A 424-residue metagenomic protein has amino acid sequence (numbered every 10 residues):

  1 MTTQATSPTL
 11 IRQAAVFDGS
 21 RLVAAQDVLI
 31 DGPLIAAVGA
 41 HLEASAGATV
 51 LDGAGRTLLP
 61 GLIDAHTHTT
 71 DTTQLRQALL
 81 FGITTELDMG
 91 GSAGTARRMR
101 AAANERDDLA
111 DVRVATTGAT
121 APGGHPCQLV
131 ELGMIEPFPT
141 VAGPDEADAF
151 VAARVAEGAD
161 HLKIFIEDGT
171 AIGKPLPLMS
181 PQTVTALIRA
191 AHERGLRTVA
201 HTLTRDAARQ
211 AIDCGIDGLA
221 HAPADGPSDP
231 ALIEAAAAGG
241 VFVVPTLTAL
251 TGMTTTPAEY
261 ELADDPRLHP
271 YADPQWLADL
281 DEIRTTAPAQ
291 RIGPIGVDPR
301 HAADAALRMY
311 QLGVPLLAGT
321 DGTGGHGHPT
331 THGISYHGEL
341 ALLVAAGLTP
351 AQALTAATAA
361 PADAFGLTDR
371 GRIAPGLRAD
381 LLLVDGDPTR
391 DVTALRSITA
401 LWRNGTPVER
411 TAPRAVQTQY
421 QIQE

Functional and structural regions predicted by a protein language model:
M1-L10, V16-L59: Histidine-rich, glycine-flanked metal-binding segment
S7-I11, A44-L80, T84, M89: Replace "His-x-His-based motif
A14, T349, A357-A359, L377-Y420: C-terminal cap of metal-dependent C-N hydrolases
A14, V28, P33, G55 (+16 more regions): Divalent metal-coordination and catalytic microenvironments
L58, R76-R197, L232, A237-P270: Divalent-metal coordination cores built from histidine and acidic residues
A171-D298, G324, G347, D363 (+1 more regions): Active-site core of metal-dependent hydrolases
T285-I292, P299-V384: His/Asp/Glu-enriched, well-ordered alpha-helical/loop segment that forms or immediately abuts the divalent-metal
